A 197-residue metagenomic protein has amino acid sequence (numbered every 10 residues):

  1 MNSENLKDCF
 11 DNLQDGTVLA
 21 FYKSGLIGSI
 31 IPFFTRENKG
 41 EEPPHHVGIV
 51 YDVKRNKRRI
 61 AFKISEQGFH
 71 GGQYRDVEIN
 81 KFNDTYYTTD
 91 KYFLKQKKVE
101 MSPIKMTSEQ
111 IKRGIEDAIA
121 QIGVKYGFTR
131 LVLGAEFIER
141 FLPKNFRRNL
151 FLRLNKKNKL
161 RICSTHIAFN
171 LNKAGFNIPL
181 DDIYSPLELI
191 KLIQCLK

Functional and structural regions predicted by a protein language model:
M1-L13, K23-I30: Beta-lactamase-like hydrolase cores
D15-T17: Loop/turn positions that initiate beta-strands
F21-M106: Glycine-rich catalytic cores of cysteine/serine-nucleophile enzymes that process amide/ester linkages in cell-envelope
E41, T107-I111, K156, L160 (+1 more regions): Solvent-exposed, acidic/flexible segments
V47-V50, K54, Y126-T129, N170-N172: A structural signal for the main folded, soluble domain(s) of proteins
T88-N149: Active-site-adjacent helix/loop patches that line small-molecule binding or acyl-intermediate pockets
T129-K197: Activation targets extended, charge/polar-rich intrinsically disordered C-terminal tails
